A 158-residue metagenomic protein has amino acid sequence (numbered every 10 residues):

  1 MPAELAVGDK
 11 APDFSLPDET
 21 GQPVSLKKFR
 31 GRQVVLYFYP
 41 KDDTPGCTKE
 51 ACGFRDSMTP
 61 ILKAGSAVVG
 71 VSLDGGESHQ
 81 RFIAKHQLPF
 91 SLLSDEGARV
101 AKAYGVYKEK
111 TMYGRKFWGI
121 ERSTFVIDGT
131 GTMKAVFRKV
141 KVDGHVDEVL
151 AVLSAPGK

Functional and structural regions predicted by a protein language model:
M1-K158: Chalcogenol-based redox active-site neighborhoods
